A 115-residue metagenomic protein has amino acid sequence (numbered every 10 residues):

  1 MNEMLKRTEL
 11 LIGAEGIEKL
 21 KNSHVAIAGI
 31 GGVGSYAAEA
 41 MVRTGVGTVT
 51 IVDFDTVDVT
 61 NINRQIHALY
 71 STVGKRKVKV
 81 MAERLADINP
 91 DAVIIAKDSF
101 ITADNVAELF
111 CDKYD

Functional and structural regions predicted by a protein language model:
M1-A26: N-terminal charged helix/coil linker that caps or initiates catalytic domains
N2, L10, A14, G31 (+3 more regions): Electropositive phosphate-/nucleotide-binding environments in soluble metabolic enzymes
K21-V42, T48-D53: Glycine-rich adenosine-cofactor-binding loop
A40-R43, R64-H67, L109-D112: Short, glycine/charged-enriched secondary-structure capping and boundary segments
V46-N89: Glycine-rich phosphate-binding loop and adjoining beta1-alpha1-beta2 segment of Rossmann-like nucleotide-binding folds
G74-Y114: A structured beta-alpha segment of the ubiquitous adenosine-cofactor-binding alpha/beta core
